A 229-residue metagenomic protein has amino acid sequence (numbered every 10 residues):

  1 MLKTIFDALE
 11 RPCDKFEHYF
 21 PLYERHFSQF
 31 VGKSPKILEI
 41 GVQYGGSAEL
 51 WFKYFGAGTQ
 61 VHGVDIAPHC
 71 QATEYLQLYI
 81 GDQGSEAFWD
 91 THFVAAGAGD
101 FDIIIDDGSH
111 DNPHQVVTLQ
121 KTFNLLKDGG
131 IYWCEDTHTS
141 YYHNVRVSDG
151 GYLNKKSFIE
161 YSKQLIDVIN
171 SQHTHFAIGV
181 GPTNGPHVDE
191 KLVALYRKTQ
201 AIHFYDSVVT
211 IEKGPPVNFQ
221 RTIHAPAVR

Functional and structural regions predicted by a protein language model:
M1-I105, S109-W133, H138-R229: A short alpha-helical cap/connector motif
